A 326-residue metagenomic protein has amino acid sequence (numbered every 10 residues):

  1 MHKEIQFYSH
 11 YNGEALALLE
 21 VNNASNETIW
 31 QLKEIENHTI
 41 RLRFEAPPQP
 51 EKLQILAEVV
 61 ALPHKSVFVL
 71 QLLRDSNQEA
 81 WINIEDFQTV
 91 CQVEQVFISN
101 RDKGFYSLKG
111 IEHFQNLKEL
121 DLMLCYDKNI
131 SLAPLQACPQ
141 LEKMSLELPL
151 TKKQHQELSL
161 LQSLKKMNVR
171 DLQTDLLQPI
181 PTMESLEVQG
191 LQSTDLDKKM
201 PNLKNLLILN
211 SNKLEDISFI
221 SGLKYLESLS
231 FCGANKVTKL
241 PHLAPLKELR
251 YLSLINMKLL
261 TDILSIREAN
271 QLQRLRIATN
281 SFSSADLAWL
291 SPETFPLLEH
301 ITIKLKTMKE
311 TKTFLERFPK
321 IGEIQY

Functional and structural regions predicted by a protein language model:
M1: Conserved acidic
S9-W30, E36-V60, H64-N83, C91-G110 (+9 more regions): Concave beta-strand-loop units of leucine-rich repeat
I266: Serine-hydrolase catalytic core
